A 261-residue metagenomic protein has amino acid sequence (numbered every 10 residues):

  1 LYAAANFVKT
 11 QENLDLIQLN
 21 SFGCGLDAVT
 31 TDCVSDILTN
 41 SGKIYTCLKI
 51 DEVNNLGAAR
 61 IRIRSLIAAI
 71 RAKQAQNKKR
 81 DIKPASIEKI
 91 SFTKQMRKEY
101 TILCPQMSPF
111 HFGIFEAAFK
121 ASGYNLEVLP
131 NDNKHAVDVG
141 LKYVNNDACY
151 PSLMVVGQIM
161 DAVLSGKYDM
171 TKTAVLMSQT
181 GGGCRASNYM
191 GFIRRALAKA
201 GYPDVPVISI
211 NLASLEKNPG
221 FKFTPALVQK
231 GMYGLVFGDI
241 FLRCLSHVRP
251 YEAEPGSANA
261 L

Functional and structural regions predicted by a protein language model:
L1-L261: An N-terminal assembly and electron-transfer interface module characteristic of large anaerobic redox and radical
